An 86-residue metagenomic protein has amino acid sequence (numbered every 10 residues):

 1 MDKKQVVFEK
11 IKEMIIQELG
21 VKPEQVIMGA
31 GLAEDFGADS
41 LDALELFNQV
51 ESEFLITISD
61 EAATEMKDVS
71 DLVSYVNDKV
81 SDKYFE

Functional and structural regions predicted by a protein language model:
D2-A38, F47, S52-E86: Phosphopantetheine-dependent thiolation modules in NRPS/PKS and related acyl-activating systems
D42: Two-component histidine kinase catalytic core, primarily the HATPase_c
